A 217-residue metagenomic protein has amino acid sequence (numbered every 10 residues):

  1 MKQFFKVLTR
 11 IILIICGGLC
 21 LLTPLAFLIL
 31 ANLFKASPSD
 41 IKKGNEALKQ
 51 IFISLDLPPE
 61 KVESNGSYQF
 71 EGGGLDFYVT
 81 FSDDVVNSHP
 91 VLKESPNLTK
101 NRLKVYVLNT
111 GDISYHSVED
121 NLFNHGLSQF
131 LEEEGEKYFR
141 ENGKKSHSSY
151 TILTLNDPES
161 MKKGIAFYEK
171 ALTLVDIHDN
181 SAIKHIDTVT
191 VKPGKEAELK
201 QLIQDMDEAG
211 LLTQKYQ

Functional and structural regions predicted by a protein language model:
M1-P24: N-terminal Sec-pathway targeting helices
L19-I41: Membrane-interface motif at the C-terminal end of an N-terminal transmembrane signal
L33-E63, L122, G126-F139, E198 (+1 more regions): Short, non-transmembrane alpha-helical segments in secretory-pathway proteins
D56-Y106: Exposed beta-strand-loop-beta-strand "reactive/processing" segments of non-cytosolic proteins
S82, S95-N97, S128, D157 (+1 more regions): Intrinsically disordered, low-complexity coil/linker segments enriched for acidic/polar and small residues
V85-L92, P158-K163, A197: Short, surface-exposed beta-strand/loop "edge" segments at domain boundaries and coil↔beta transitions
N109-I183: Non-cytosolic head/periplasmic domains of membrane-anchored proteins
D157-P158, I177-D207, L212, Q217: Short S/T/G/P-rich N-terminal loop/turn motif that feeds into the first structured element of a domain
